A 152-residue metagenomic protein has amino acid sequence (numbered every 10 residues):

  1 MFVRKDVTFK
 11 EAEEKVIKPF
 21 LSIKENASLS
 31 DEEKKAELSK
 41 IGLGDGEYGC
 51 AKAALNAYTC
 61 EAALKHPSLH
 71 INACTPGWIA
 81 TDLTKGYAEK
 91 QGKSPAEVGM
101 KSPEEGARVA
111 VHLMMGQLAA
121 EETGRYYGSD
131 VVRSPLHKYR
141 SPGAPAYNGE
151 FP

Functional and structural regions predicted by a protein language model:
M1, L83, K138: Short glycine-/acidic-enriched loop or helix-start segments at secondary-structure transitions that form or flank
M1-P67: Catalytic loop of short-chain dehydrogenase/reductase
F9, V16, A27, K65 (+4 more regions): Residue-level detector of solvent-exposed, low-hydrophobicity positions
I41-L43, L83-A96: Short, local alpha-helical segments
A53, A73, E89-P152: C-terminal helical subdomain
C60, K85, P152: Short polybasic/polar patches that bind polyanions
I71-C74, T84: Hydrophobic structural elements of the Rossmann-like NAD(P)H-binding subdomain that define the short-chain
I79-A80: Conserved sequence/active-site signature of Rossmann-fold short-chain dehydrogenase/reductase
